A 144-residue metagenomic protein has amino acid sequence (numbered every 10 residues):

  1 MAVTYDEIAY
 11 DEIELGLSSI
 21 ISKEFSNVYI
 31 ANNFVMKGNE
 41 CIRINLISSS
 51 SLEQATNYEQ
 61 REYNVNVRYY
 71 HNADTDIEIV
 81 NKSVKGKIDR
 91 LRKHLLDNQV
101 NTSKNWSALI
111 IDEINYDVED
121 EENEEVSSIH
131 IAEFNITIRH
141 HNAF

Functional and structural regions predicted by a protein language model:
M1-I30, S48-F144: Charged, amphipathic alpha-helical segments and their flanking helix caps
V28-G38: Short acidic low-complexity segments
G38-N39, E62: Short, polar/acidic, helix-capping and beta-turn segments at strand->helix junctions that line the mouths
N39-S48: A short, hydrophobic beta-strand-centered structural micro-motif
